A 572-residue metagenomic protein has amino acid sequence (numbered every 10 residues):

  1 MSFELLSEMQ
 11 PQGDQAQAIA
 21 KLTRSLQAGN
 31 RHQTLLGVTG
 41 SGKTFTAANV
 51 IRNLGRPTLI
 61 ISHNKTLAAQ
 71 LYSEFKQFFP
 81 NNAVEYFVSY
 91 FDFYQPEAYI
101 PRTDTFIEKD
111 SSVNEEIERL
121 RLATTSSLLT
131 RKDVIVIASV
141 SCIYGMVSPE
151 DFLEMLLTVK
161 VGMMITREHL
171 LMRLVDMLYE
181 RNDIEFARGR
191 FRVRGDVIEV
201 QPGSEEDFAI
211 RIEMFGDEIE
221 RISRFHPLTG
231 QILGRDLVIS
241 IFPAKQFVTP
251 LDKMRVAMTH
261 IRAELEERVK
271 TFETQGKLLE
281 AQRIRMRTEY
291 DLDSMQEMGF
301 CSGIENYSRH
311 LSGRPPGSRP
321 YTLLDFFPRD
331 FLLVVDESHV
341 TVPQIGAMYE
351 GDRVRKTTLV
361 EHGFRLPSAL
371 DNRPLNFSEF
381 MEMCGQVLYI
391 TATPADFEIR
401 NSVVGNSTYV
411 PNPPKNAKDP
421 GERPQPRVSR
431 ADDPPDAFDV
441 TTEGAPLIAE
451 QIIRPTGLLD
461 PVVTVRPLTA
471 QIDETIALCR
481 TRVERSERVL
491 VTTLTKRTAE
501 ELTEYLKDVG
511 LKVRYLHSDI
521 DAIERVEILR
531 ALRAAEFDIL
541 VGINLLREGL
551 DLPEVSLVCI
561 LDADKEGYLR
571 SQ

Functional and structural regions predicted by a protein language model:
M1-N416, R430-Q572: ASCE RecA-like P-loop NTPase motor cores that couple ATP hydrolysis to mechanical translocation on nucleic acids
R423-P426: Cationic, low-complexity basic patches in intrinsically disordered or flexible, solvent-exposed regions
